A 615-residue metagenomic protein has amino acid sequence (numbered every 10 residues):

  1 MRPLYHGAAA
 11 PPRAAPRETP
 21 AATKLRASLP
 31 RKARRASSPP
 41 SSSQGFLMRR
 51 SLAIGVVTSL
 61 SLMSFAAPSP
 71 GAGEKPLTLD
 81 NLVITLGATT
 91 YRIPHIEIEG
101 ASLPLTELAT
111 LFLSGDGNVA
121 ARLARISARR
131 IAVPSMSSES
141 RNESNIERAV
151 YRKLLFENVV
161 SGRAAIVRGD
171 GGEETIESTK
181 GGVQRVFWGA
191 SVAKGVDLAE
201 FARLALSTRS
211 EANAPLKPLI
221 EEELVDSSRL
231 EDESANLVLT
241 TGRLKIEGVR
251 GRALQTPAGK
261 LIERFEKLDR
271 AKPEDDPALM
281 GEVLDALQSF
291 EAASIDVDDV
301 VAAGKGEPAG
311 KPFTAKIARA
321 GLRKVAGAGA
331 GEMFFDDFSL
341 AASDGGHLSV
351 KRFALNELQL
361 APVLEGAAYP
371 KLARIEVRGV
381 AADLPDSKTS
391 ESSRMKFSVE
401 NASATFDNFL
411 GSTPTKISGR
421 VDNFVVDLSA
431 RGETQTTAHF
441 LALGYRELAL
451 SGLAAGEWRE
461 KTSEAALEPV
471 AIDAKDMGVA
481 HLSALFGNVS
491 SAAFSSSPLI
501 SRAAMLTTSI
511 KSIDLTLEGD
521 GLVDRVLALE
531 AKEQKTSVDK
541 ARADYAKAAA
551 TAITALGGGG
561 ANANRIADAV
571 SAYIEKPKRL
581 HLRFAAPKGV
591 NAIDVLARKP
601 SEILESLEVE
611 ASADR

Functional and structural regions predicted by a protein language model:
R2-P39: Compositionally biased, low-complexity flexible segments
P3, Q44-G45, L52, L79: Long, low-complexity, polar and repeat-rich extracellular regions of very large Gram-negative surface proteins
H6-G7, G45, I574: Compositionally biased, intrinsically disordered low-complexity regions enriched in proline and serine
L29, F46-P68: Gram-negative bacterial Sec-dependent N-terminal signal peptides
F65-R615: Glycine-rich, small/hydroxylated-residue low-complexity segments
